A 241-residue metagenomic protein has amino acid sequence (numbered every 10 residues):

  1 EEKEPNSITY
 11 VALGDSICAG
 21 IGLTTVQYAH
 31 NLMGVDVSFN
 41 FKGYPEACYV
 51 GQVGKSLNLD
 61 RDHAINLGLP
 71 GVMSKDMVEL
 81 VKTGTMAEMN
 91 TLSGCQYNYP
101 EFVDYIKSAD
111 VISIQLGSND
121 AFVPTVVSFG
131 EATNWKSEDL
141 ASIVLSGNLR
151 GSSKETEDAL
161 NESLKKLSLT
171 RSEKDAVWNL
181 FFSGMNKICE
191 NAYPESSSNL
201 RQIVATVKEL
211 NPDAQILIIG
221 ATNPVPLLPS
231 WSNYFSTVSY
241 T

Functional and structural regions predicted by a protein language model:
E1-T9, T91-I112, Q202-D213: Short amphipathic alpha-helices and their capping/turn segments at secondary-structure boundaries
T9-G14, C18-A19, A64-G68, V111-Q115 (+2 more regions): Structural recognition of the beta-strand scaffold that forms the well-ordered cores of secreted hydrolase catalytic
A19, M73, V225: Flexible, glycine-rich phosphate/dinucleotide-binding loops and adjacent beta-alpha linkers at cofactor/substrate
G20-V26: Short glycine/serine- and acidic-residue-enriched loop/turn motifs that recur at repeat junctions
V26-P194, S198: Conserved SGNH/GDSL esterase-like catalytic core that processes O-acyl groups on lipids and polysaccharides
Q52-D62, N199-I218: A structural motif corresponding to the C-terminal end of an alpha-helix and its immediate exit/capping segment
Q215-S236: Conserved, well-ordered alpha-helix/loop/beta-strand core segments that scaffold catalytic motifs
T241: Conserved small/polar residues in nucleotide/adenosyl-binding loops
